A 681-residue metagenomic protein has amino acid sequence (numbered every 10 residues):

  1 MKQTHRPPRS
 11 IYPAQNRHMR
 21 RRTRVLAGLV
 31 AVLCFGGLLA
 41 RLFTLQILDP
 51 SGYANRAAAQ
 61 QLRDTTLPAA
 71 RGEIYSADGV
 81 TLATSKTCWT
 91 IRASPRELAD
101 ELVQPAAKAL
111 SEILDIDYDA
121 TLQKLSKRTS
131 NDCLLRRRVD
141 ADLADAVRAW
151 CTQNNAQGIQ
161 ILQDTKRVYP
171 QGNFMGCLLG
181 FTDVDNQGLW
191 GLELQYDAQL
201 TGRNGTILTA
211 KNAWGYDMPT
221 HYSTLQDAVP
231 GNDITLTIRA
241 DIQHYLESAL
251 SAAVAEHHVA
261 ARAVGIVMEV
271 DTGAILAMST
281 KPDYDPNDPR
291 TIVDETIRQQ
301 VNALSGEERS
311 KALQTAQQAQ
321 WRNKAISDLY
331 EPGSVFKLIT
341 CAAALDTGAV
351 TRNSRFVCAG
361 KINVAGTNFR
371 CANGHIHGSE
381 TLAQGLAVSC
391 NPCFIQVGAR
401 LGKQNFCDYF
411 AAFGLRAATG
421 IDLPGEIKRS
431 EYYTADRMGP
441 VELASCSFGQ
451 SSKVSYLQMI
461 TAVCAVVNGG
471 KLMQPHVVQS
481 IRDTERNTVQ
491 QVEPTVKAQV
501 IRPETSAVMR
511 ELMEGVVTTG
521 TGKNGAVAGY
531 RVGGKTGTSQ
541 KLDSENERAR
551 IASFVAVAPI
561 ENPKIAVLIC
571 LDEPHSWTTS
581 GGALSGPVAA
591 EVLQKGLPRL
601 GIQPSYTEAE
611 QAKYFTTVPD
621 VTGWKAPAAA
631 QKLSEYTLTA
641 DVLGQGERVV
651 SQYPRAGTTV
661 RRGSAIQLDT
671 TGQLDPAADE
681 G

Functional and structural regions predicted by a protein language model:
M1-L304, L329, Q404-G414, G525-V527 (+8 more regions): Periplasmic/cell-envelope proteins involved in peptidoglycan metabolism and beta-lactam response
T4-R6, A83, N212-L225, D271-V335 (+1 more regions): Beta-lactam-recognizing serine transpeptidase/beta-lactamase-like catalytic domain environment
C133-C151, Q160-C177, D233, L415-T419 (+8 more regions): Conserved SxxK-family serine transpeptidase/carboxypeptidase catalytic domain of penicillin-binding proteins
A156, A260-A263, T351-N353, A418 (+1 more regions): Short secondary-structure junction motifs
L638-V642: A non-catalytic structural micro-motif
V660-E680: Conserved "repeat-terminator" motif of extracellular CCP/Sushi domains
